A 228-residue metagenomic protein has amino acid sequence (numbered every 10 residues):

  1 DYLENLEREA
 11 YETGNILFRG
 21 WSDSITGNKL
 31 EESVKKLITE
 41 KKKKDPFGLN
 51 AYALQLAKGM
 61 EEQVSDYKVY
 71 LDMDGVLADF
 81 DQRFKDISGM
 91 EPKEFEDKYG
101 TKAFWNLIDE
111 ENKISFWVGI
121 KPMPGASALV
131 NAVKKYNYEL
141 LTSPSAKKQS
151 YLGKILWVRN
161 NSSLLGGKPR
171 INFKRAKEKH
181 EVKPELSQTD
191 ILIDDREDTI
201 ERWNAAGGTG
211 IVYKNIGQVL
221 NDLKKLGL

Functional and structural regions predicted by a protein language model:
D1-E62: Metalloprotease/metallohydrolase-associated module, dominated by Zn2+-dependent proteases
V64-E110, N215: Active-site neighborhood of HAD-like aspartate-dependent phosphohydrolases
W117-K121, A126-K154, V158: Substrate-recognition element of Asp-dependent hydrolases with the DxDx(T/V) motif
L141-I191, E197-I200: Substrate-recognition "cap/lid" segment bordering the active-site pocket of phosphatases
V182-L186, D222-L228: Short amphipathic alpha-helix with an adjacent loop that forms part of the alpha/beta core around
Q188-L223: Acidic, Mg2+-coordinating phosphoryl-transfer loop and its flanking beta/alpha structural elements, shared across
